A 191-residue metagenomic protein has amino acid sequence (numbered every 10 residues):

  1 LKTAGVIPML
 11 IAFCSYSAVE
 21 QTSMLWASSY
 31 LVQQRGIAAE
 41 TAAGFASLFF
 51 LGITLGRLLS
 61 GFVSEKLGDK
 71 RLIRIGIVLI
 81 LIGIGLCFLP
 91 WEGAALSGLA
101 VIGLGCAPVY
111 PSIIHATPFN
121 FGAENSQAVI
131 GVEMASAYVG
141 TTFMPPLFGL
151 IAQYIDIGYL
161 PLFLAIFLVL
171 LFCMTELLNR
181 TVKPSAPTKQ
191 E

Functional and structural regions predicted by a protein language model:
A4-S47, L51-T54: Extracytoplasmic gate region of multi-pass secondary transporters
F50-L58, T141-T142: Residue-level signature of mid-helix packing/kink "hotspots" within the transmembrane helices of 12-pass Major
G56-G68, A152-Q153: Helix-to-loop junctions at the C-terminal end of transmembrane segments in multipass secondary transporters
R71-G85: Structural signature of the two symmetry-related core transmembrane helices
G93-V101: Paired small-residue
P108-G122: Intracellular juxtamembrane helix-capping segments at the cytosolic ends of symmetry-related transmembrane helices
A123-I157: A late C-terminal transmembrane helix in Major Facilitator Superfamily
P161-L177: Symmetry-related core transmembrane helices of the 12-TM Major Facilitator Superfamily/SLC fold
